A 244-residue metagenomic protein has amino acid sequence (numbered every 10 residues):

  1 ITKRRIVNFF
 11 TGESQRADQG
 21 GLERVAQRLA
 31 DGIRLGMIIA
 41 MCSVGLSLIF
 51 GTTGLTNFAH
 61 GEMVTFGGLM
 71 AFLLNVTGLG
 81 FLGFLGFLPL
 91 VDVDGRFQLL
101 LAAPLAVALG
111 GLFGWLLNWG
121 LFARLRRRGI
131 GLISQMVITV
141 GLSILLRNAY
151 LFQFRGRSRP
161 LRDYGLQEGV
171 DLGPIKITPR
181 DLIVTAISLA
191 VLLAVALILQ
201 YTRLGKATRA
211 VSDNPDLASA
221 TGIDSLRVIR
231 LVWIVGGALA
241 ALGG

Functional and structural regions predicted by a protein language model:
T2-I39, G86-L101, G129-L132: Membrane-interfacial amphipathic/re-entrant helices at transmembrane-helix boundaries
T11-G12, V93-D94, Q167-I183: Membrane-water interface segments at transmembrane-helix boundaries in multipass membrane proteins
R28-T77, G120-S134, R209: Single transmembrane alpha-helix segments in multi-pass membrane proteins
I39-S43, S47, M63, G67 (+13 more regions): Alpha-helical transmembrane segments in multi-pass membrane proteins
L79-F84, V140, I144-L172: Extracellular/periplasmic helix-loop junction at the C-terminal end of a transmembrane helix in multi-pass membrane
L85-L142: Alpha-helical transmembrane segments within multi-pass membrane transporters and channels
L121, L145, L217-A218: Hydrophobic/aromatic residues within transmembrane alpha-helices of multi-pass small-molecule transporters
K176-G244: Helix-loop-helix "hairpin" substructures at the membrane interface of multi-pass membrane proteins
